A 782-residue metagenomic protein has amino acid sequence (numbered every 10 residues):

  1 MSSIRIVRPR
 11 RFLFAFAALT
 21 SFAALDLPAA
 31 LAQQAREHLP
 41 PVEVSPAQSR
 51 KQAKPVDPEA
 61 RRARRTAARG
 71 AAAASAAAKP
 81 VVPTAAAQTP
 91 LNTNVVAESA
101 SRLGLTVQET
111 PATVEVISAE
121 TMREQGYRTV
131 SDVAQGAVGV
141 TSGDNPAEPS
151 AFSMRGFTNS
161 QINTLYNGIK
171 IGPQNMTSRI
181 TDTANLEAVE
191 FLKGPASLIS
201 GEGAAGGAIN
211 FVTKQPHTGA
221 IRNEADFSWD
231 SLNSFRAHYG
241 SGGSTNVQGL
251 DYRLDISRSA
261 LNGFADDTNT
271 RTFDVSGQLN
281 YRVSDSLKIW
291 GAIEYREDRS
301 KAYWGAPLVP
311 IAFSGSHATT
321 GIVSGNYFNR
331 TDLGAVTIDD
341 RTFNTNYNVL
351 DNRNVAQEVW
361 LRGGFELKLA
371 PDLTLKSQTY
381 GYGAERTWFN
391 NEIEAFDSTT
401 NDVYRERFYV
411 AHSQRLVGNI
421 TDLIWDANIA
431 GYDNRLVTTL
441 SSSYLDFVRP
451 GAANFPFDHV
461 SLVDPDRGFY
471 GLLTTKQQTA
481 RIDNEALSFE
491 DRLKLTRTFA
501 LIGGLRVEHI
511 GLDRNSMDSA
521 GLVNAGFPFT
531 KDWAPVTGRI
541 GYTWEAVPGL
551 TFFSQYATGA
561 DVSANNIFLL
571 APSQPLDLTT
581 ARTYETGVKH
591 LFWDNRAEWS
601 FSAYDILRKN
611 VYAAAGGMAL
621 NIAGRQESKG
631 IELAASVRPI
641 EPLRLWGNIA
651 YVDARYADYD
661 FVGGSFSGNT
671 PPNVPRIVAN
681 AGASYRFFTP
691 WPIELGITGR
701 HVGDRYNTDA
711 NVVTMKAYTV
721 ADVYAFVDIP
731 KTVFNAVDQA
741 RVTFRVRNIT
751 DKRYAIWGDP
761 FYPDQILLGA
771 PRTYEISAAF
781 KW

Functional and structural regions predicted by a protein language model:
I6, Q33, L436, Y584 (+1 more regions): Conserved C-terminal beta-signal and adjacent last beta-strands/turns of outer-membrane beta-barrel proteins
S142, I169-K193, V212: Short acidic/polar hinge/loop motifs at secondary-structure boundaries that mediate gating or recognition
A184-E187, L198-G277, V283-I289, V359 (+1 more regions): Outer-membrane beta-barrel translocator/receptor signature
S259, G263, Q278-R282, S286-K368 (+5 more regions): Acidic/polar loop-and-plug regions of large Gram-negative outer-membrane beta-barrel proteins
R282-S284, Q414, D433-L445, Q478-I606 (+1 more regions): Structural signature of Gram-negative outer-membrane beta-barrels, strongest in the C-terminal barrel of TonB-dependent
L361-A384, E406-M517, S600: Face-selective signature of the C-terminal outer-membrane beta-barrel domain
G364-Y380, A384-N390, E545, T551-Q555 (+5 more regions): Membrane-embedded beta-barrel scaffold of Gram-negative outer-membrane proteins
D605-L607, I622-D709, A779: Gram-negative outer-membrane beta-barrel transporters
